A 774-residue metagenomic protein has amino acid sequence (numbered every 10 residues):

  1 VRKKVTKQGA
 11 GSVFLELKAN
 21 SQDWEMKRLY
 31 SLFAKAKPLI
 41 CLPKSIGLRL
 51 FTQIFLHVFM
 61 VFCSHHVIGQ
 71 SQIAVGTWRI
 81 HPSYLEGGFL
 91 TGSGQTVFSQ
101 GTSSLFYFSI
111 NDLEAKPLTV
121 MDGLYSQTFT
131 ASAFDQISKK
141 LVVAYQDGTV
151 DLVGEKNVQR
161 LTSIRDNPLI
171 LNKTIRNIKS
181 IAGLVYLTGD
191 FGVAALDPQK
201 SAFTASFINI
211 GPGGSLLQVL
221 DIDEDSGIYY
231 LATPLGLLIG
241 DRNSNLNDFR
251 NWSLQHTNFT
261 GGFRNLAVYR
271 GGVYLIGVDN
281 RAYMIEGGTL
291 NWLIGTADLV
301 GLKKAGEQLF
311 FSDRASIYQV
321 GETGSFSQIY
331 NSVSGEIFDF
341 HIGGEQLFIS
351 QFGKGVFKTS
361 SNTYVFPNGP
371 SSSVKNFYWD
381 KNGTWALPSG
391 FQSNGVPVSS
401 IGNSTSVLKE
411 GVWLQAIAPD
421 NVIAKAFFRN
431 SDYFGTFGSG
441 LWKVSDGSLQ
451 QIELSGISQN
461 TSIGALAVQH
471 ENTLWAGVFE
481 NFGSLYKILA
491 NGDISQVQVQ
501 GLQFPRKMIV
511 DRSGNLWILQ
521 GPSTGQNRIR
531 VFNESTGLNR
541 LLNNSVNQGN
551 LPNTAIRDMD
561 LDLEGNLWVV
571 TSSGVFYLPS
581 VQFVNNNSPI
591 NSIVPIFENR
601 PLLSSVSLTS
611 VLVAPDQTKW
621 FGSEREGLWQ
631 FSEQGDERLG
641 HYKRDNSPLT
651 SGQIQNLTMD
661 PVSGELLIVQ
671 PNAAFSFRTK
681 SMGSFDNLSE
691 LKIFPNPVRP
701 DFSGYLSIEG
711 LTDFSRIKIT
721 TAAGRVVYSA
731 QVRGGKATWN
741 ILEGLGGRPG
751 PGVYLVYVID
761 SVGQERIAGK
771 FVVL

Functional and structural regions predicted by a protein language model:
S31, D686-K718, K736-L745: Glycine-centered coil/turn sites that cap beta-strands in beta-rich domains
I73-S93, T119-I137, T162-I181, S206-D225 (+11 more regions): Short coil-to-beta transitions that initiate beta-strands within beta-rich domains
T96-S99, K140-V143, L184-L187, I228-L231 (+11 more regions): Conserved beta-propeller blade signature
S103-F106, Q146-V150, F191-A194, P234-L238 (+12 more regions): Loop/turn residues immediately N-terminal
V120, V732-Q764: Short, surface-exposed loop/turn motifs with a glycine/proline- and acidic-biased composition
N157-V158, P198-S201, D241-N247, G447-L449 (+4 more regions): Short loop/turn segments immediately following beta-strands, especially the blade-tip and inter-blade linker loops
Q653-S684: Blade-level signature of beta-propeller repeat domains, shared across WD40, Kelch, NHL, RCC1 and BNR/Asp-box propellers
R716-V727, Y754-L755, G763: Short, glycine-anchored, charge-dense loop/turn motifs used at functional sites
